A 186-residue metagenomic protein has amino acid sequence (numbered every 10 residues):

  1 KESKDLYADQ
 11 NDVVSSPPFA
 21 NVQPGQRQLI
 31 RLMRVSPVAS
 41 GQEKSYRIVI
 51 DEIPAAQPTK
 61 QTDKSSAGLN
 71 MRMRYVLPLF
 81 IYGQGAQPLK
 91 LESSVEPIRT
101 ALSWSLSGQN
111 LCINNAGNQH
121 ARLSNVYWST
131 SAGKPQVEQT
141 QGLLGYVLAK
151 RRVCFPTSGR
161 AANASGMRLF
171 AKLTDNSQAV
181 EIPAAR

Functional and structural regions predicted by a protein language model:
K1-E2, N118-L123: Short acidic/proline- and small/hydrophobic-mixed sequence motifs that coincide with surface turns and coil-to-beta
K4-V38, A132-N163: Intrinsically disordered, low-complexity Pro/Gly/Ser/Thr-rich segments with frequent PxxP/GP/PP motifs and embedded
R27-L29, E43-S45, R74-V76, R99 (+1 more regions): Extracytoplasmic
L32, W104, L111-I113, V126 (+2 more regions): Hydrophobic beta-strand residues in large extracellular and virion-surface proteins
V35-K90, A162-R186: Terminal connector regions
Q84-L106: Low-complexity, acidic Ser/Thr/Pro/Gly-rich terminal tails and inter-domain linkers that flank the onset of structured
Q109-Q119: Asparagine-centered strand-capping/turn motif at beta-strand->loop junctions
L123-S131: Change to "...patches in solvent-exposed regions of secreted, membrane-anchored, or virion-exposed structural
